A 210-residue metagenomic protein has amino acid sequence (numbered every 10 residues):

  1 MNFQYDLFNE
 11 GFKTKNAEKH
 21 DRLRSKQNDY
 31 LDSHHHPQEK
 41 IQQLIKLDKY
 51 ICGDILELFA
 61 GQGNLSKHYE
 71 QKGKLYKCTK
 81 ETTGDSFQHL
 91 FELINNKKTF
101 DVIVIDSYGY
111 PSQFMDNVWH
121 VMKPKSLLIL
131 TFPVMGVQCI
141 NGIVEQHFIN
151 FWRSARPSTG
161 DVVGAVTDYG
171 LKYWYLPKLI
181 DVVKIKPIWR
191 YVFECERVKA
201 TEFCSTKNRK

Functional and structural regions predicted by a protein language model:
M1-K72: S-adenosyl-L-methionine
Q71-N95: Adenosine-cofactor binding site in Rossmann-like domains, unifying the SAM/SAH pocket of S-adenosylmethionine-dependent
G109-V118: A short, conserved alpha-helix within the catalytic core of class I
K125-Q138: Conserved beta-strand signature within the Rossmann-like core of class I S-adenosyl-L-methionine
I140-R153: Short, glycine-/aromatic-enriched active-site segment of Class I SAM-dependent methyltransferases
T159-K172: Short alpha-helix
I180-K210: Core SAM-dependent methyltransferase catalytic element
